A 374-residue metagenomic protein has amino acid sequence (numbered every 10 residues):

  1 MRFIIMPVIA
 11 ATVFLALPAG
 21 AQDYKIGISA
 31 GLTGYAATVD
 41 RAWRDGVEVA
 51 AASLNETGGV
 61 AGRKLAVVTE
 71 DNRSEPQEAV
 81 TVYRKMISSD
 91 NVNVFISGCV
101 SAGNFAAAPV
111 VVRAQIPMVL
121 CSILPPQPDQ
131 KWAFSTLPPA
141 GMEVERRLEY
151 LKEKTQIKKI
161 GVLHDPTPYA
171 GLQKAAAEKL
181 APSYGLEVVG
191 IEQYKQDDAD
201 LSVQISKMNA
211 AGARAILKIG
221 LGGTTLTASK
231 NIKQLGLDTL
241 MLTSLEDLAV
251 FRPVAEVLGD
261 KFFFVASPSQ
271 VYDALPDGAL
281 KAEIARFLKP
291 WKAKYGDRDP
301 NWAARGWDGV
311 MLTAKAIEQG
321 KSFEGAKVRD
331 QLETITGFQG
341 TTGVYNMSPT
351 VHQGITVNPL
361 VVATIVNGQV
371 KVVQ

Functional and structural regions predicted by a protein language model:
M1-I4: Positively charged n-region of N-terminal signal peptides that target proteins for export
M6-A10, A21-Q374: Extracytosolic ligand-binding ectodomains
L15-A21: Sec/Tat signal peptide C-region and signal peptidase I cleavage site
